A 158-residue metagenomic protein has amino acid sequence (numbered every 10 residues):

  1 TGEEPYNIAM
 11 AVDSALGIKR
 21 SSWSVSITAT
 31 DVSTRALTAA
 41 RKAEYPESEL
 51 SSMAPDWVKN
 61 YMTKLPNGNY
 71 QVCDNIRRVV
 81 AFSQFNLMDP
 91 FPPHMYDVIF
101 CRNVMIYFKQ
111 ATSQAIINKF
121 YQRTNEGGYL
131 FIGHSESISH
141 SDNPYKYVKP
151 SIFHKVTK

Functional and structural regions predicted by a protein language model:
T1-G2: Walker A (P-loop) phosphate-binding loop of P-loop NTPases
M10-G17, K42, Q122: Short, well-ordered alpha-helices that flank and scaffold nucleotide-derived cofactor binding pockets
I18-F100, V104-T112, S137-S139: Extended basic-aromatic, gly/pro-enriched interface segments that bind polyanionic ligands
V98, S139-K158: Core SAM-dependent methyltransferase catalytic element
Q114-E126: A short glycine-rich, Lys/Arg-flanked "PGG" loop and its adjoining helix->strand segment in the class I
E126-H134: Conserved beta-strand signature within the Rossmann-like core of class I S-adenosyl-L-methionine
